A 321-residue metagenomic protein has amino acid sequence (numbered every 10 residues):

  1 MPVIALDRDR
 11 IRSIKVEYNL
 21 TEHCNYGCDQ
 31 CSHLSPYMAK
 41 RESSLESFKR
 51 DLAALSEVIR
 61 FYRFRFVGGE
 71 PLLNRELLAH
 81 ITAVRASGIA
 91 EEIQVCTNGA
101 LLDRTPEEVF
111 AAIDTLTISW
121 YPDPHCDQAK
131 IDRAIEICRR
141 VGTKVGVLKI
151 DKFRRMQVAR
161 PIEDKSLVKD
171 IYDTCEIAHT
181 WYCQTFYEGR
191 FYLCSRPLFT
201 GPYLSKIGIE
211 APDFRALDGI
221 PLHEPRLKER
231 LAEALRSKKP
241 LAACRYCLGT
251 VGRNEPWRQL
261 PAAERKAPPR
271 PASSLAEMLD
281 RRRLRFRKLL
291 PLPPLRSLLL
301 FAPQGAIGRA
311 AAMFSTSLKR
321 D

Functional and structural regions predicted by a protein language model:
M1-P36, D218-H223, R236-P240, T250-V251 (+2 more regions): N-terminal pre-core extensions flanking Radical SAM catalytic domains
M1-V95, L101-R104, A267, S274-L279: Conserved alpha-helical substructure of the radical SAM core
R12-E17, V158-D164, P225-R236: Short, intrinsically disordered, charge-biased short linear motifs at domain edges
C24, C28-C31, C175, C183 (+2 more regions): Disulfide-bonded cysteines in secreted/extracellular proteins and peptides
C31, S35-A39, Y182, G201 (+1 more regions): Cys/His-rich zinc-coordinating "finger/knuckle" motifs
K40-S44, N254-A263: Short cysteine/histidine-rich zinc-coordinating motifs and their immediately flanking basic loops
N74-P197, P202: Conserved AdoMet/S-adenosylmethionine-binding subsite of the radical SAM
R140-R155, R196-N254: C-terminal accessory region of radical SAM enzymes
